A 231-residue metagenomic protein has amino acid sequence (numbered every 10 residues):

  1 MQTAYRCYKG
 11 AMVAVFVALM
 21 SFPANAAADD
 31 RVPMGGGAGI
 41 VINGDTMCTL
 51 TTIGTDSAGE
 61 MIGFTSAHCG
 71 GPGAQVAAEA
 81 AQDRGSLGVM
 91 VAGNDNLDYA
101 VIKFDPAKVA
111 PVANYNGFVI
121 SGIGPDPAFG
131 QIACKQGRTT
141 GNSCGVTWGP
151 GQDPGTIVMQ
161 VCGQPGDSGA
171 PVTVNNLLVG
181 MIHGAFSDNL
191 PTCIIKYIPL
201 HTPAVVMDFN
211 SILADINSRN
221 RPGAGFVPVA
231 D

Functional and structural regions predicted by a protein language model:
M1-A28: Secretory targeting and sorting signals
A4-C7, D98, N114, K196: Intrinsically disordered, low-complexity N-terminal regions enriched in serine/proline/glycine with scattered basic
F16-P23, T52, Y99, R221-G223: Hydrophobic alpha-helical membrane segments, chiefly transmembrane helices and signal peptide h-regions, characterized
M20, G122, V158-C162: A residue-level detector for conformationally permissive "hinge/kink" positions
A24-N25, G130, G184: Compositionally biased, intrinsically disordered low-complexity regions enriched in charged/polar residues
R31-T51, G63, A110-G117, T139-D231: Active-site region of chymotrypsin-like
I42-Q152, T173-N175, V179: Serine endopeptidase catalytic core focused on the charge-relay Asp
